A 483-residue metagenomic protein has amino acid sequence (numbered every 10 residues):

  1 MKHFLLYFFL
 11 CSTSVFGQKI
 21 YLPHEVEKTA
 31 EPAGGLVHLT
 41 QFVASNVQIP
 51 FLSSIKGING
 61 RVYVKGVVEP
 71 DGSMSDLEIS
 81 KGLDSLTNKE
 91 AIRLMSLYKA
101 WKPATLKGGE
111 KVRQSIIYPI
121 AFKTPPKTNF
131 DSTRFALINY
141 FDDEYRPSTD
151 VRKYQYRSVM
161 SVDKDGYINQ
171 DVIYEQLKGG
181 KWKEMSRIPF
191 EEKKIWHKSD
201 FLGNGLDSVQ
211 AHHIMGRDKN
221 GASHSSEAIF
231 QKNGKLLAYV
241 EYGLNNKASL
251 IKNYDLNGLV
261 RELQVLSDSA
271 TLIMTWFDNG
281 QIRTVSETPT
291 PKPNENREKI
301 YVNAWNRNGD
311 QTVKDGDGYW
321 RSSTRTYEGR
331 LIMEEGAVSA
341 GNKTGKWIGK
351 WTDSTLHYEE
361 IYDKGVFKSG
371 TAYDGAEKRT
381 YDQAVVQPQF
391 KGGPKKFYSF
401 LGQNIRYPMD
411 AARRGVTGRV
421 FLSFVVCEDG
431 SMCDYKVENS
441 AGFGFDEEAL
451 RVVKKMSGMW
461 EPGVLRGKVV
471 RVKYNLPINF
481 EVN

Functional and structural regions predicted by a protein language model:
H3-T13: Sec-dependent N-terminal signal peptides
Q18-Y21, S45-Q48, S85-L86, R93 (+5 more regions): Glycine/tyrosine- and acidic-biased, solvent-exposed loop/turn segments at the edges of beta-strands
H24-I58, D150-Q155: N-terminal targeting signals for Sec/Tat export/insertion, comprising classic cleavable signal peptides
N59-Y63, M74, S115-I117, T417-F421 (+2 more regions): Extracytoplasmic
K65-L97: Mid-chain, structured segments of secreted extracytoplasmic proteins
